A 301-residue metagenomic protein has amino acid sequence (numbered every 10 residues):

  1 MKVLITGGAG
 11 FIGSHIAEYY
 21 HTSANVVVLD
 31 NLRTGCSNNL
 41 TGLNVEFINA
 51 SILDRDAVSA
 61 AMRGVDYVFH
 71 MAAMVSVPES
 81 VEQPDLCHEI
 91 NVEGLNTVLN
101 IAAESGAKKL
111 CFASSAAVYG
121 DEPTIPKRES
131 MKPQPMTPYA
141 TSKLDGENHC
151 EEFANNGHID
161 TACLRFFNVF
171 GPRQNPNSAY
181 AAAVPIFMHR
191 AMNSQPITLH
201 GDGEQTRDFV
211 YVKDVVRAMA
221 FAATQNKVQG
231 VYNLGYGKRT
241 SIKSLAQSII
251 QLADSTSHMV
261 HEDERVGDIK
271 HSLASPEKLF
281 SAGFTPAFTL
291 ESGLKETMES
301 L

Functional and structural regions predicted by a protein language model:
M1-V169, K213: N-terminal Rossmann-like NAD(P)+-binding domain of SDR-like oxidoreductases, especially those catalyzing
T6, E89-V92, A140, N177 (+5 more regions): Short, solvent-exposed loop/helix junctions and linker helices that flank or host conserved functional motifs
T6-A9, T34, A72, E93 (+11 more regions): Short glycine-rich loop/turn motifs that provide flexible caps or phosphate-binding loops at active sites
F11-A17, N39, D54, V77 (+12 more regions): Short, electropositive, low-hydrophobicity segments enriched in small/polar residues
S37, H70-A73, M188, M192 (+1 more regions): Short amphipathic alpha-helical interface segments enriched in basic and hydrophobic/aromatic residues, used as
I52, K132, G171, E204 (+1 more regions): Residues that form or immediately flank small-molecule/cofactor binding pockets and catalytic motifs
T124-I125, M136, N148-D208, V212-A223 (+2 more regions): NAD(P)-dependent short-chain dehydrogenase/reductase
A191-L301: C-terminal substrate-binding subdomain of Rossmann-fold SDR/epimerase-dehydratase oxidoreductases
